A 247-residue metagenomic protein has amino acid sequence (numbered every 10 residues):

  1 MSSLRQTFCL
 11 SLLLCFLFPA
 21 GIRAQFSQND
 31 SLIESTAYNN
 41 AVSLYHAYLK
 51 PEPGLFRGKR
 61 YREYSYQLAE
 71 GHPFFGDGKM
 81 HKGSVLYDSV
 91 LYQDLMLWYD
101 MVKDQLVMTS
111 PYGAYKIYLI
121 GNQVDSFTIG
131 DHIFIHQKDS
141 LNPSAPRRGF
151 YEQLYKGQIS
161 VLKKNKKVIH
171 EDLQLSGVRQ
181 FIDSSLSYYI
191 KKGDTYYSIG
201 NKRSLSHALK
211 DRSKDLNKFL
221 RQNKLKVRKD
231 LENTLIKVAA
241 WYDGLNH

Functional and structural regions predicted by a protein language model:
M1-S31, V238: Bacterial Sec-dependent N-terminal signal peptides
G21-Y64: Sec-dependent signal peptide cleavage junction
A37-Y38, V42, N201, V227-L231: Intrinsic-disorder/low-complexity, polar/charged segments
S43, P53-F56, S187-K191, H207: Short hydrophobic/aromatic-rich motifs at helix boundaries and adjacent loops
Y64-Q67, F74-R203: Aromatic-patch recognition
H207-H247: Long, compositionally biased interface segments
